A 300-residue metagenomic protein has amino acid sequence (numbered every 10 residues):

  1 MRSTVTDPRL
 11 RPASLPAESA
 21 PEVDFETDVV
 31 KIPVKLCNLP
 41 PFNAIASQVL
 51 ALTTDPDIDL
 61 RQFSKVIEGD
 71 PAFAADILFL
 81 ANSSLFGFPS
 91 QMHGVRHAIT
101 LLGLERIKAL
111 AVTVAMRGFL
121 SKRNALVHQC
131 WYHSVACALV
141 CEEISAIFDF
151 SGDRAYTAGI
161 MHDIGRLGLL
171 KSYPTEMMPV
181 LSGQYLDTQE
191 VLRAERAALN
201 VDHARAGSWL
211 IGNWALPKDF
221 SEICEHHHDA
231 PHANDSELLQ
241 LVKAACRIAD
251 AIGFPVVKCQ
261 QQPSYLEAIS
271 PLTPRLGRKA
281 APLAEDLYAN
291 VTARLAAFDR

Functional and structural regions predicted by a protein language model:
M1-L181, Y185-L266: Conserved alpha-helical "signature site" that marks functionally important helical segments or helix/loop junctions
P263-R278: Short helix/strand-capping connector loops at secondary-structure junctions
L276-K279, L283-D299: C-terminal accessory extensions/subdomains outside the catalytic/core fold
